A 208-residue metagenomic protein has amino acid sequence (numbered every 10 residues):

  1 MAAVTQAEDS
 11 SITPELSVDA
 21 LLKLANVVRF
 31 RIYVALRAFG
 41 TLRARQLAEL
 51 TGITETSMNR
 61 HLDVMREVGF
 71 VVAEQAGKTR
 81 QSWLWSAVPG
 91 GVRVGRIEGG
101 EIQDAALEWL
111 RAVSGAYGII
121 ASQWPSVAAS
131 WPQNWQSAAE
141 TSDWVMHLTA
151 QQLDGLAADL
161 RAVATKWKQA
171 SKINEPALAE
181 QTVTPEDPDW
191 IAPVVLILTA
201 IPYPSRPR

Functional and structural regions predicted by a protein language model:
A20-V28, R43, A76-G99: Short, cationic-aromatic polyanion-contact patches
V34, A44-R45: Residues within the helices of the helix-turn-helix
Q46-L50: A short acidic, leucine-rich amphipathic alpha-helix
T56: Key DNA-contact positions within bacterial/archaeal DNA-binding proteins
L62-D63: Short, hydrophobic-biased segments on the C-terminal half of alpha helices that form "recognition helices"
V68-G77: Beta-hairpin "wing" of winged helix-turn-helix
S86-M146: Amphipathic alpha-helical dimerization/coiled-coil segments that flank or bridge DNA-binding/regulatory modules
S130-R208: Charged, low-complexity intrinsically disordered regulatory/assembly segments
